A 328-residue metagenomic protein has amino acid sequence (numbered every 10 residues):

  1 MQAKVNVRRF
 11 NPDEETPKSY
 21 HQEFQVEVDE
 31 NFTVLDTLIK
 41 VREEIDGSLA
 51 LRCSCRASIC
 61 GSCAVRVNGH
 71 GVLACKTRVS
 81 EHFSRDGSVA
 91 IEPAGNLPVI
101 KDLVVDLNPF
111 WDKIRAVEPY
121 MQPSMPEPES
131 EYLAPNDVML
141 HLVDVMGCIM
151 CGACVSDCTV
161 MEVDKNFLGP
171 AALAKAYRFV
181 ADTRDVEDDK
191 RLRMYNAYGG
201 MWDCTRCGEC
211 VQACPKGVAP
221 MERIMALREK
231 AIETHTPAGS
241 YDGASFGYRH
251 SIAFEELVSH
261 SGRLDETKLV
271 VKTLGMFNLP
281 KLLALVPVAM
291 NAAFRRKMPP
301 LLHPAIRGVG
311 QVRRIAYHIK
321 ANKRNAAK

Functional and structural regions predicted by a protein language model:
M1-F24: Eukaryote-biased recognition of intrinsically disordered, low-complexity regulatory segments
H21-T33: Short, contiguous acidic and Ser/Thr-rich linear segments
F32-E44, V89-K328: Ferredoxin-type iron-sulfur electron-transfer modules in oxidoreductases and energy-metabolism complexes
D46-R52: Active-site phosphate-binding and catalytic loops of NTP-dependent enzymes
R56-S58: Beta-rich nucleic-acid/ligand-interaction surfaces
V67-A94: Glycine-rich phosphate/adenylate-binding loop and adjacent beta-alpha elements of nucleotide- or dinucleotide-binding
